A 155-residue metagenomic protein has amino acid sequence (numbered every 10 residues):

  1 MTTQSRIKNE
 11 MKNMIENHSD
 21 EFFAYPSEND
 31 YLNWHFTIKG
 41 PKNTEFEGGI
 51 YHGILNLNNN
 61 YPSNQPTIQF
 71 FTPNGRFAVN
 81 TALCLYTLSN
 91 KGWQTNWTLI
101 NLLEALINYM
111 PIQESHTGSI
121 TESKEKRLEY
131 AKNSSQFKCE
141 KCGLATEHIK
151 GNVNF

Functional and structural regions predicted by a protein language model:
M1-Y31: N-terminal leader/pro-regions and domain N-caps
T2-E10, M14, Q65-F155: Domain-scale recognition of soluble eukaryotic interaction modules
A24-E28, K42-E45, W93-T98: Conserved, non-catalytic sequence blocks in retroelement Pol enzymes and Pol-derived host proteins
Y31-N33, G48-I50: A general secondary-structure signal for short beta-strands and their flanking turns/coil in non-transmembrane regions
P41-G48, N60: Short, cysteine-centered beta-strand-loop-beta hairpins and adjacent loop/turn segments enriched in charged/polar
N56-P62: Proline-anchored loop/turn motifs at beta-strand termini and strand-loop-strand connectors
